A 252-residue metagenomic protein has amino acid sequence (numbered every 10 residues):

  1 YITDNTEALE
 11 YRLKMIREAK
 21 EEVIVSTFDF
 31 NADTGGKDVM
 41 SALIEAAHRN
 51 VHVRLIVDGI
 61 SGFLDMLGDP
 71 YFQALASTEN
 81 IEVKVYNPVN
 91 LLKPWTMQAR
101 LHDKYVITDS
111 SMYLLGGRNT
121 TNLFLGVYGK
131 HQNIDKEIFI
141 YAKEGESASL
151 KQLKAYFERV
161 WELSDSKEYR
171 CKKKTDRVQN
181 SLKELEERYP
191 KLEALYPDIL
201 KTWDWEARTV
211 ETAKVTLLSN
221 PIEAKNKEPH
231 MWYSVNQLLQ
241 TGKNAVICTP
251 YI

Functional and structural regions predicted by a protein language model:
Y1-E82, L91-D103, T108-I252: Charged, low-complexity intrinsically disordered terminal segments
P88: Short loop/turn segments at beta-alpha junctions that line or gate ligand-sensing/allosteric surfaces
